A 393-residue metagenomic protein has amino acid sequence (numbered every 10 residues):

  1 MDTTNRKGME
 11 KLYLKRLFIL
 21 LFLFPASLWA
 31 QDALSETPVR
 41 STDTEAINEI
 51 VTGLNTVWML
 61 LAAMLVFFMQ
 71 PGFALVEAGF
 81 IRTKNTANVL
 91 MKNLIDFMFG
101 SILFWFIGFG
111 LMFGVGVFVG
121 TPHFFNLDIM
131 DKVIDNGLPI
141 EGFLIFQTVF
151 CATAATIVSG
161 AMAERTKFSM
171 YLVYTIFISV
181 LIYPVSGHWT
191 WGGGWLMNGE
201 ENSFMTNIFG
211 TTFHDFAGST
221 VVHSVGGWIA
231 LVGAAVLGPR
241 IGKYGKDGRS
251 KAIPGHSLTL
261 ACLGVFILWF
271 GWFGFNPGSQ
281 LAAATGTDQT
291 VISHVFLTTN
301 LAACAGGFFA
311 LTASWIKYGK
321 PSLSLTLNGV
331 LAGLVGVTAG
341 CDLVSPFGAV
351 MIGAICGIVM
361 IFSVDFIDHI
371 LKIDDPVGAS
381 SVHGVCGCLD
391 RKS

Functional and structural regions predicted by a protein language model:
M1-L12: N-terminal secretory signal peptides that target proteins for export/translocation
L12-L20, P25-K392: Hydrophobic alpha-helical transmembrane bundles of multi-pass membrane proteins
